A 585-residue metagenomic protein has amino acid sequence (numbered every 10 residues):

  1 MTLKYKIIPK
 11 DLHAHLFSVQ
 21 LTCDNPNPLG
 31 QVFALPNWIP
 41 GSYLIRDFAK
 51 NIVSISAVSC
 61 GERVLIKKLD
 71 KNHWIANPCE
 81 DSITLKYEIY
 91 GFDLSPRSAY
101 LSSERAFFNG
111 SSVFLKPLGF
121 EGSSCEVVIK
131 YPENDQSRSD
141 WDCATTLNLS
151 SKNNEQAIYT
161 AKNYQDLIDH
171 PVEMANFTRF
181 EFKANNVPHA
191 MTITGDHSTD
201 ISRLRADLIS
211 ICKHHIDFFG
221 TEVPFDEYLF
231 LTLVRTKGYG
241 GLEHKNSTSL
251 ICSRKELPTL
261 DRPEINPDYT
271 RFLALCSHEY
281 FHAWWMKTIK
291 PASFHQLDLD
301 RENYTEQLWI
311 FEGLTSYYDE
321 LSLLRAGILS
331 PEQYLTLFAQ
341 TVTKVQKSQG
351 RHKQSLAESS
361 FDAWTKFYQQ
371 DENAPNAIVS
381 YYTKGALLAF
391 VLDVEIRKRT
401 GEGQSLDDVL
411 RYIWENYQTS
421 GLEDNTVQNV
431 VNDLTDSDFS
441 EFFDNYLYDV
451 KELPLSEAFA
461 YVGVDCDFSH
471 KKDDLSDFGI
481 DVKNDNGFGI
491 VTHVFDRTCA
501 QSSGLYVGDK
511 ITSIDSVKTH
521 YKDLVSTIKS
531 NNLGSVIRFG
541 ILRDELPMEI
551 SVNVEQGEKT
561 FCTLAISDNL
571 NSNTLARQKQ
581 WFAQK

Functional and structural regions predicted by a protein language model:
M1-N37: Early extracytoplasmic/domain-onset interaction patches
L3-Y5, F17-L21, I83-L85, C125-V127 (+3 more regions): Hydrophobic residues positioned within well-ordered beta-strands of beta-sheet architectures
D47-V53, V58, E62-F225, K237 (+2 more regions): Non-catalytic architectural context of zinc metalloproteases
E121, S198-S210, N266-P267, R271 (+8 more regions): Soluble non-cytosolic domains of exported or imported proteins
D142-A144, V223-E227, A292, L324-L335 (+2 more regions): Acidic/polar loop patches that form or flank catalytic/metal-binding clefts of enzymes that bind anionic ligands
F180-L308, Y318: Juxtacatalytic substrate-recognition/specificity segment
T248-K255, T288-I289, D300-R351, L546: Post-HExxH zinc-binding segment in Zn-dependent metallohydrolases
D319, L329-K585: C-terminal recognition in membrane/secretory proteostasis and scaffolding
